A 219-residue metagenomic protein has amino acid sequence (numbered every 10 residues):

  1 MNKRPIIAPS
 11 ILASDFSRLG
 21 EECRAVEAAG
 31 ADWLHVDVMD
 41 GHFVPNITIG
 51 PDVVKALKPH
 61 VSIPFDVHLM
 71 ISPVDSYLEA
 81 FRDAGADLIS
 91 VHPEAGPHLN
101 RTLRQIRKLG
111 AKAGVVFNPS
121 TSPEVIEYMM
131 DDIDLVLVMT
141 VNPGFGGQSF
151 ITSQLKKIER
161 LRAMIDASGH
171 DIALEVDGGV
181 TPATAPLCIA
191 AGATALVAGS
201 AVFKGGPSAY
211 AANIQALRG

Functional and structural regions predicted by a protein language model:
M1-A13, G20-E21: N-terminal amphipathic alpha-helix/helix-capping segment at the start of soluble metabolic enzymes
P5-S10, L34-V36, L57, F65-L69 (+5 more regions): Hydrophobic faces of well-ordered beta-strands that scaffold small-molecule active sites in alpha/beta enzyme cores
D15-R18, H60, S76-Y77, A84-A173: Conserved anion-binding
L19, V26, D37, F81 (+6 more regions): Conserved, mostly hydrophobic/aromatic
C23, D75-D83, T121-I133, G178-L196: Catalytic cores of alpha/beta
W33-P51, P93, V141-S149, V202-K204: Glycine-rich, proline-tolerant flexible connector loops at the mouths of alpha/beta enzymes
H42-V74, L78, A185-V202: A short alpha/beta connector and helix-capping loop motif
I106, I189, F203-G219: C-terminal helical cap(s) of enzyme catalytic domains, especially alpha/beta-barrels
